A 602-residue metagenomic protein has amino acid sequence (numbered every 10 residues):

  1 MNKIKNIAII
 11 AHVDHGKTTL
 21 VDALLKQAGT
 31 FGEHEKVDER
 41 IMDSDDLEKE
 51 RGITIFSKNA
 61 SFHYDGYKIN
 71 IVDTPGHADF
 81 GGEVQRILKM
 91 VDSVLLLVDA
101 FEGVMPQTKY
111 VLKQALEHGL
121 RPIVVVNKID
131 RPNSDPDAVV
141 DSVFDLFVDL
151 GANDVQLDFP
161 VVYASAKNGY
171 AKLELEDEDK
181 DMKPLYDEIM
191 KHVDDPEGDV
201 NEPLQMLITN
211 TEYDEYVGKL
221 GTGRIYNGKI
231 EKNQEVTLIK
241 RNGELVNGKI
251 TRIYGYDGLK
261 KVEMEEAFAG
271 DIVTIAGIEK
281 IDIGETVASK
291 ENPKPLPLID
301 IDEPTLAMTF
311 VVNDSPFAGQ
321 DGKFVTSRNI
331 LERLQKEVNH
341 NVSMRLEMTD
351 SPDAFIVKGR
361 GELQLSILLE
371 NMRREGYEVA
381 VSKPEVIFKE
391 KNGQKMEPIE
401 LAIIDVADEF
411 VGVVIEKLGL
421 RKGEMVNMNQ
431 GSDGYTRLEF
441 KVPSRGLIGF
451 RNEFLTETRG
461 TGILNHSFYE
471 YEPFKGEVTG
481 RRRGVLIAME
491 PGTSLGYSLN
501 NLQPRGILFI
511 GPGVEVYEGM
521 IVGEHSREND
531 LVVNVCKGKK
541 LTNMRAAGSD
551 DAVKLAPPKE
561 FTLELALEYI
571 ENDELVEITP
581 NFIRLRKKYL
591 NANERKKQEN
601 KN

Functional and structural regions predicted by a protein language model:
M1-N602: Structural and coupling elements of P-loop NTPases
